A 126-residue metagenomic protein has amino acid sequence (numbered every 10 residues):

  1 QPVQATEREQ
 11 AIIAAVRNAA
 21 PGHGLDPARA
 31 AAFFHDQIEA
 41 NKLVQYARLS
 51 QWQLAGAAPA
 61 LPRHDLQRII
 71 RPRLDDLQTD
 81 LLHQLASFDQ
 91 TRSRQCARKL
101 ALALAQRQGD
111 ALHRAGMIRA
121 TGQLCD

Functional and structural regions predicted by a protein language model:
Q1-D36: N-terminal Sec/ER secretory leader and immediately downstream segment of secreted/extracellular precursors
T6-I13, R17, Q53, A57 (+2 more regions): Alpha-helical context
Q10, A14, H35-I38, K42 (+3 more regions): Generic structural signal for well-ordered, non-transmembrane alpha-helical segments in soluble/cytosolic regions
A15-G24, Y46-S50, D65-I69, A105-G116: Short, charged low-complexity intrinsically disordered segments located at boundaries of structured domains
G22-A60: Mid-length scaffold segments of soluble, non-membrane domains
H23, N41-V44, L81, F88 (+1 more regions): Short secondary-structure junctions and interdomain/linker hinges
L49-Q90: Extended amphipathic alpha-helical interaction segments
L85-D126: Glycine-rich, aromatic-bearing surface loops/beta-hairpins
